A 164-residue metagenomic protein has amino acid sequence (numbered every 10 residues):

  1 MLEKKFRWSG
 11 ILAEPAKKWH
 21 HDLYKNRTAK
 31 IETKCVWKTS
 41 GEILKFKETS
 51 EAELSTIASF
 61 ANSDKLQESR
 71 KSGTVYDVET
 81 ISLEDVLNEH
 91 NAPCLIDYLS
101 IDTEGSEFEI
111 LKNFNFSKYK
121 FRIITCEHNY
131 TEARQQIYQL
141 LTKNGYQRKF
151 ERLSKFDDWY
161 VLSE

Functional and structural regions predicted by a protein language model:
M1-E164: Phosphate/nucleotide-binding beta-alpha loop and adjacent structural elements of enzyme active sites
